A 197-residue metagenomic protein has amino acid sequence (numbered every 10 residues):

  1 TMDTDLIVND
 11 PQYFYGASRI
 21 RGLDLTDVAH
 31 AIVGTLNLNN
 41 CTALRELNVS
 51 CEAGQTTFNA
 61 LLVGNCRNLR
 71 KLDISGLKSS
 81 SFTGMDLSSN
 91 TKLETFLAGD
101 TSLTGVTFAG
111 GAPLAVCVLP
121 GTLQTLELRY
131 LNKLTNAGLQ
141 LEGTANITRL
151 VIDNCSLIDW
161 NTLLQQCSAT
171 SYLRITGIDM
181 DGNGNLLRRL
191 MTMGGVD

Functional and structural regions predicted by a protein language model:
T1-T4, V8, R19, D24-I32 (+11 more regions): Concave beta-strand-loop units of leucine-rich repeat
Q12: Short, aromatic- and glycine-rich surface loops/edge beta-strands on solvent-exposed regions
L186-R188: Short linear proline/tyrosine/threonine-rich motifs used for host-factor recruitment and membrane trafficking/assembly
